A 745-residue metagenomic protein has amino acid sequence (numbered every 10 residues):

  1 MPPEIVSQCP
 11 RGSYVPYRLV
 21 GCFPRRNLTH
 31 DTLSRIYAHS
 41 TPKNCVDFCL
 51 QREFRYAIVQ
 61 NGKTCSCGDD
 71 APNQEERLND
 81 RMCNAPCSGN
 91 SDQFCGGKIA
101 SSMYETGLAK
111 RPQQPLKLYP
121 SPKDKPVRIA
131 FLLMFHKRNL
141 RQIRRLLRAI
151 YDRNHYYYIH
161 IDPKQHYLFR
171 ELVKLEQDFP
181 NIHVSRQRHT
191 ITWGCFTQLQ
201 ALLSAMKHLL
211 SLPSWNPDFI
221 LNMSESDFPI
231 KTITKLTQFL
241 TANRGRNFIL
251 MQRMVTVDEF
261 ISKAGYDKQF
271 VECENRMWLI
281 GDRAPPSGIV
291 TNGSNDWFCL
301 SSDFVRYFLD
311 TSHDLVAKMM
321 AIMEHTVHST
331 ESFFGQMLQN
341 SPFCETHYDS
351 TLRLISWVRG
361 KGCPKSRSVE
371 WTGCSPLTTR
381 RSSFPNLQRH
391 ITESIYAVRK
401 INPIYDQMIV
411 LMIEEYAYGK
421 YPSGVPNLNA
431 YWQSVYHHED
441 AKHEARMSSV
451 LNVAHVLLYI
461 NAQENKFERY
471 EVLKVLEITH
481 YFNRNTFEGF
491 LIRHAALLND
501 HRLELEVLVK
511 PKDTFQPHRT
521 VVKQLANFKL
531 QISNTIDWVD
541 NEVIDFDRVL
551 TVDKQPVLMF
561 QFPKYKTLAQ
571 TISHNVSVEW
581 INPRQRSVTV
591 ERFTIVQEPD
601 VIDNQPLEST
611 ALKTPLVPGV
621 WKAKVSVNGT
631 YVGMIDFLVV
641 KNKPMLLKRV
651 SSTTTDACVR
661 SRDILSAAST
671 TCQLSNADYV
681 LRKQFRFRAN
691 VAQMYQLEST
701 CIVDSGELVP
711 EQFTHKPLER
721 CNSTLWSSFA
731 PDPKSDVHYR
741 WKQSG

Functional and structural regions predicted by a protein language model:
M1-K117: Peripheral, non-catalytic regulatory segments
P2-G12, A109-S533: ER/Golgi luminal nucleotide-sugar-dependent glycosyltransferases, focusing on the catalytic module
P16, Q51, Y151, S211-S214 (+1 more regions): Alpha-helix termination/capping residues and helix-transition junctions
L19, F54, G62-T64, S101 (+5 more regions): Extracellular structured ligand-interaction cores
R25, G62, G68-D70, M134-H136 (+5 more regions): Structured beta-strand/turn binding interfaces of compact recognition modules in eukaryotic regulators
N27-H30, N44, N292, N575 (+2 more regions): N-linked glycosylation sites
L50-E53, H136-N139, I150-H155, F562-A569 (+1 more regions): Short, solvent-exposed loop/edge-beta patches enriched in aromatic
F515-V627, Y631-G745: Contiguous segments within soluble domain cores/interaction surfaces
